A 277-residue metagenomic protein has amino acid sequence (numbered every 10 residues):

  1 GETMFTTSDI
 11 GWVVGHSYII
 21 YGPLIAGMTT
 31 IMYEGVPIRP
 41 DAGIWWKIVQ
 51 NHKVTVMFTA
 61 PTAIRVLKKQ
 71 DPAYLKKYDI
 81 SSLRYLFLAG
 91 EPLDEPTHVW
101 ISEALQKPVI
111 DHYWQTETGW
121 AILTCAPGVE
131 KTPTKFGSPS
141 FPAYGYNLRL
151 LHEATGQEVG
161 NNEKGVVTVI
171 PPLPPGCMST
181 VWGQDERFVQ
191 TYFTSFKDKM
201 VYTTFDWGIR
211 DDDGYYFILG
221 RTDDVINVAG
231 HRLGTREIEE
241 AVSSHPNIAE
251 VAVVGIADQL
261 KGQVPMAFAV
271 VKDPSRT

Functional and structural regions predicted by a protein language model:
G1-M4, Y21, I25-M28, W46 (+4 more regions): Gly/Ser/Thr-rich phosphate-binding loop
D9, G90, W114, S140 (+2 more regions): Active-site glycine-centered loops adjacent to acidic/histidine catalytic or metal-binding residues that shape
D9, M28-I48, R232-I238: ATP-dependent adenylate-forming carboxylate-activation enzymes
Q50, M57, P174, T180 (+2 more regions): AMP-binding/adenylate-forming catalytic core of the ANL superfamily
Q70, D185, H245-P246: Acidic-histidine catalytic/liganding microenvironments
S82, R187, N247-E250: Glycine-centered tight turns that cap/initiate beta-strands
I110-E117, S140, V254-A257: Beta-strand->loop->alpha-helix junctions that form or flank phosphate-binding loops in nucleotide-handling enzymes
F141-G145, Q157-T194, L233: Conserved ATP/PPi-binding loop(s) of AMP-dependent carboxylate-activating enzymes
